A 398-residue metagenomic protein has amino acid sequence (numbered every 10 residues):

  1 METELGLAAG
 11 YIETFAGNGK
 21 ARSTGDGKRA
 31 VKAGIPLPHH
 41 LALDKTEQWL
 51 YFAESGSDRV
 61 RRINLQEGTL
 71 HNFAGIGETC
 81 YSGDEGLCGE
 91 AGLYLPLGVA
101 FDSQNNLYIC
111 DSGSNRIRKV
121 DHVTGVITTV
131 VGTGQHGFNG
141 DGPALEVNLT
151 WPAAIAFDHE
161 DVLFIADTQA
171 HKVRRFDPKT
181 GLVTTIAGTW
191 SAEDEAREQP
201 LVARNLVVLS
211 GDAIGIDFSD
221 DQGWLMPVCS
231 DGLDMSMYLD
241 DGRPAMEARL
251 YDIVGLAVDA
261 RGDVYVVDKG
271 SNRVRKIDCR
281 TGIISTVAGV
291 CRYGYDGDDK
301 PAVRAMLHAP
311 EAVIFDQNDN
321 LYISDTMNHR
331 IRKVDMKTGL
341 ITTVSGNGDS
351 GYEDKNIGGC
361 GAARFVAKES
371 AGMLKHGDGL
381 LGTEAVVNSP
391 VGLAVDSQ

Functional and structural regions predicted by a protein language model:
E2-L37, G68-L95, G125-W151, G181-D252 (+2 more regions): Gly/Pro-rich loop segments of beta-rich domains
G34, H39-A42, L97-A100, A153-A156 (+3 more regions): Conserved beta-strand position repeated across blades of beta-propeller domains
L43-E47, F101-Q104, F157-E160, V258-R261 (+2 more regions): Residue-level detector of Asp-centered blade-edge/turn motifs that repeat once per structural unit in beta-propeller
W49-Y51, N106-Y108, V162-F164, D263-V266 (+1 more regions): Conserved beta-propeller blade signature
S55, S112, T168, K269 (+1 more regions): Short loop/turn segments immediately following the C-termini of beta-strands
D58-R61, T69, N115-K119, V126 (+6 more regions): A short loop-to-beta-strand structural motif that recurs across blades of beta-propeller domains
G92-A100, D111-G113, W151-A153: A generic tandem-repeat structural signature
